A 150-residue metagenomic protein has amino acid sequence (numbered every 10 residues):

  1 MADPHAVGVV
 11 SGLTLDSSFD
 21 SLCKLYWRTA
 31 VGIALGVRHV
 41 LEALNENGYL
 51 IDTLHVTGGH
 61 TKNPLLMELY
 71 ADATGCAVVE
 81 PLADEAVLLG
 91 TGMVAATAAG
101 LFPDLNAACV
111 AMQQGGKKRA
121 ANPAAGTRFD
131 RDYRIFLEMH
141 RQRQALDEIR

Functional and structural regions predicted by a protein language model:
M1-L89: Activation-segment/catalytic-loop signature of the eukaryotic protein kinase fold
C23, A99-R150: Acidic, glycine/GT-rich loop-and beta-edge segments that sit at the periphery of enzyme/chaperone cores
L89-A98: Short, small-residue alpha-helix embedded
